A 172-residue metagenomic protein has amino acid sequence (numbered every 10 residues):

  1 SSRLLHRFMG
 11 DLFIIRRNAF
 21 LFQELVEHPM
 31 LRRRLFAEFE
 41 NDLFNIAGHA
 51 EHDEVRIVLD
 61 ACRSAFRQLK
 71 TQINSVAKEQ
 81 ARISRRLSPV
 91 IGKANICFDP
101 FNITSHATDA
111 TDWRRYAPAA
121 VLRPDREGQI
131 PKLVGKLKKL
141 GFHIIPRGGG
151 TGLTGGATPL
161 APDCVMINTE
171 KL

Functional and structural regions predicted by a protein language model:
S1-R147, G152-L172: Noncatalytic alpha-helical scaffold of FAD-dependent oxidoreductases
